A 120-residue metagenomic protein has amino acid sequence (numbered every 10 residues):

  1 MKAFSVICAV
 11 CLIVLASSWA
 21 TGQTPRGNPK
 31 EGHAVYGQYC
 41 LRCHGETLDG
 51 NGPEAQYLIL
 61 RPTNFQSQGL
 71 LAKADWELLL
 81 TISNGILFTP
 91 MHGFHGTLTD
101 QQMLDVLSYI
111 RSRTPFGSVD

Functional and structural regions predicted by a protein language model:
M1-V6: Positively charged n-region of N-terminal signal peptides that target proteins for export
I7-A16: Bacterial N-terminal signal peptides
S18-V35, G117-D120: Electrostatic cytochrome c docking/interface patches
W19-N28, L41-Q68: His/Cys-centered metal/cofactor-coordination and adjacent catalytic loops
G32-T47, M91, V106-I110: The canonical Cys-X-X-Cys-His
D49, S112-D120: Inter-heme linker and motif-flanking segments adjacent to c-type heme-binding CXXCH motifs in c-type cytochromes
I59-S112: Extracytoplasmic electron-transfer domains, predominantly the class I c-type cytochrome c fold
